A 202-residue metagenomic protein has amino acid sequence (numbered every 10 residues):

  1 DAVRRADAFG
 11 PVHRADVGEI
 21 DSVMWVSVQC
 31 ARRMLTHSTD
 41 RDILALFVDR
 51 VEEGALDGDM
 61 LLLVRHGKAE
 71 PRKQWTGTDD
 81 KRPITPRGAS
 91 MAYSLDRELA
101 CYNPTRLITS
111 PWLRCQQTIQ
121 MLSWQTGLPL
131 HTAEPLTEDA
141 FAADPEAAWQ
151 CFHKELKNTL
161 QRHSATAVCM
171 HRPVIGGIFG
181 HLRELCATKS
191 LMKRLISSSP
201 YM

Functional and structural regions predicted by a protein language model:
D1-M34: Unchanged
V26-A55: Short, structured interface segments
S27, H66, H171: Short, conserved phosphate/pyrophosphate- and ester-handling motifs at nucleotide-, phospho-/glycolipid
R41, R50-E52, L56-D144, G176 (+3 more regions): Active-site-proximal alpha-helix that buttresses catalytic centers in soluble enzyme cores
E53-G54, H153-M202: Active-site-adjacent alpha-helix immediately C-terminal to a catalytic or transition-state-stabilizing loop
H131, F152-H153: Non-catalytic terminal regions of proteins
D144-C151: Short, surface-exposed amphipathic charged segments that create phosphate/polyanion-binding patches used for binding
